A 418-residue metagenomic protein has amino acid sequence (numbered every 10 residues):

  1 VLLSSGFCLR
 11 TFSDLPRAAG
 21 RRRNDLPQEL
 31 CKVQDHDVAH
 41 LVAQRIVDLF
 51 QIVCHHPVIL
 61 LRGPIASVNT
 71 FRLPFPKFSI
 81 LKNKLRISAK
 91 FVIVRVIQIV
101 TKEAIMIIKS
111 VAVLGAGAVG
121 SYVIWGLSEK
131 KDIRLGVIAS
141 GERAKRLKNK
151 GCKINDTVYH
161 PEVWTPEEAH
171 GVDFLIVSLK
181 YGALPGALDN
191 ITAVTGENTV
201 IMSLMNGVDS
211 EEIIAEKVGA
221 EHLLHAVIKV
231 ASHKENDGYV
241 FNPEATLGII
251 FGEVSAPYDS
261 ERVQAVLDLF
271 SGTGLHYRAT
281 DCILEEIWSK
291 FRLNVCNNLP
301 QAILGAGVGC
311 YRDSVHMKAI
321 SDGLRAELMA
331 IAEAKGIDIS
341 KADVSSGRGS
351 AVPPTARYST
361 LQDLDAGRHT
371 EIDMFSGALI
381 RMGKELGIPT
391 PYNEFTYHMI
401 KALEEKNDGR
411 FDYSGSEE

Functional and structural regions predicted by a protein language model:
L3-S5, R10, P16, Q51-S88: Polybasic, low-complexity intrinsically disordered segments
R10-T11, R17-G20, P27-K32, A39 (+2 more regions): Short linear motifs in low-complexity or flexible loops
K82-I105: Short, Lys/Arg-enriched N-terminal segments with co-localized hydrophobic residues within the first ~10-30 amino acids
M106-H160: NAD(P)+-binding Rossmann beta1-loop-alpha1 motif at the extreme N-terminus of oxidoreductases
I107, S271-G272, C310, I320-E418: NAD(P)-dependent Rossmann-like dehydrogenase/reductase catalytic/cofactor-binding core
A112, R134-G136, M202, I250 (+1 more regions): A structural signal for isolated positions on well-ordered beta-strands in alpha/beta enzyme cores
D156-V240: Rossmann-like NAD(P)(H) cofactor-binding subdomain of soluble oxidoreductases
W164, A193-V194, K217-H222, D237-I339: Internal alpha-helical scaffold of NAD(P)-dependent oxidoreductase catalytic cores
